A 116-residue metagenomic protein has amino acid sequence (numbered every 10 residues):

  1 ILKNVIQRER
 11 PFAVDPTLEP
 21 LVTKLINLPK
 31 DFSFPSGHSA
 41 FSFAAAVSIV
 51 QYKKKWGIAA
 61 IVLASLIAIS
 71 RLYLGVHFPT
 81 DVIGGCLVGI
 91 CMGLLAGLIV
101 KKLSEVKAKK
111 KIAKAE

Functional and structural regions predicted by a protein language model:
I1-A13: Transmembrane alpha-helix/helix-exit interface in multi-pass inner-membrane proteins
E9-R10, E19, Y52: Short linear motifs at secondary-structure transitions and domain/linker junctions
V14-V22: Acidic-glycine-rich active-site phosphate/pyrophosphate-binding loop
V22-E116: Membrane-embedded catalytic cores of phosphoryl/pyrophosphoryl-handling enzymes
